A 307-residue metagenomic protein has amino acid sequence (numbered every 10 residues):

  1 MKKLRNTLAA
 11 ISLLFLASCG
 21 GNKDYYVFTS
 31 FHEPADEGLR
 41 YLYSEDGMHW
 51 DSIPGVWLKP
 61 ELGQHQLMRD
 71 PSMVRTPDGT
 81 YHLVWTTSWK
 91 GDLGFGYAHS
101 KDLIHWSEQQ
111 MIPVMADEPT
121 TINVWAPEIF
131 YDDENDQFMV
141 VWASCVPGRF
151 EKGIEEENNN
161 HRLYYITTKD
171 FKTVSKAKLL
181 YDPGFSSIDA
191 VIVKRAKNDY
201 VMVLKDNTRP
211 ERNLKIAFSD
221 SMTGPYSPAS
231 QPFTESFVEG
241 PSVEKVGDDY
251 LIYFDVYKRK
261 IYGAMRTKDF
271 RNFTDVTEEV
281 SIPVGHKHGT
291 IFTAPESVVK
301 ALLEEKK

Functional and structural regions predicted by a protein language model:
M1-K23: Bacterial Sec-dependent N-terminal signal peptides
S18-K307: Carbohydrate-active catalytic/glycan-binding domains of CAZyme proteins, especially the secreted or lumenal ectodomains
